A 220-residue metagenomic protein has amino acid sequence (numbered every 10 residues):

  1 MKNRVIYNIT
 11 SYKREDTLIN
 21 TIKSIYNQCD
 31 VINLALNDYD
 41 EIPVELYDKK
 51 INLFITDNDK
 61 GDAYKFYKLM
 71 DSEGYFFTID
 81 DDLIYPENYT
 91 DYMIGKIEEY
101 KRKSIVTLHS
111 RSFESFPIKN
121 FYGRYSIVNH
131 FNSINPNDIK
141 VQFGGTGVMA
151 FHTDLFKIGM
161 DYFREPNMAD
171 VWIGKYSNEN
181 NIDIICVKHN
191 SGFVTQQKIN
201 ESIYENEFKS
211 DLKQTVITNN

Functional and structural regions predicted by a protein language model:
M1-I6, T10, T17, T21 (+1 more regions): C-terminal catalytic/acceptor-binding lobe
R4, D30-V31, Y75, D183: Residues at the starts of beta-strands that form the adenosine-phosphate
N8-Q28, I32-L36: Short, well-formed alpha-helical segments that are part of the catalytic scaffolds of diverse glycosyltransferases
E15-T17, Y39-E45, S115-F116: Short, charged/polar "capping" segments at the starts of alpha-helices and the immediately preceding loops
N20-S24, E45, K65-K68, D91-M93: A short acidic, amphipathic alpha-helical/loop segment
N37-G74: Active-site-proximal specificity loops/subdomain of glycosyltransferases
G74-I84: Short beta-strand-to-loop acidic/aromatic patch adjacent to the donor-nucleotide binding site
I84-D161: Conserved catalytic core of nucleotide-sugar-dependent glycosyltransferases
